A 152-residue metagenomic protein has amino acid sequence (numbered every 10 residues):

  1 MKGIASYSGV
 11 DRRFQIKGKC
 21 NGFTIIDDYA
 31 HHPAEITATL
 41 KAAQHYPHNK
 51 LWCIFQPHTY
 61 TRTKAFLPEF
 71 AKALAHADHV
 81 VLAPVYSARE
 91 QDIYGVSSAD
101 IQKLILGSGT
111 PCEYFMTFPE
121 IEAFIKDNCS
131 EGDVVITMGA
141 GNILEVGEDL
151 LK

Functional and structural regions predicted by a protein language model:
M1-H79: Nucleotide phosphate-binding/pyrophosphate-handling subdomain across enzymes that bind or process nucleotide phosphates
Y29-H32, F118, G139: Helix N-cap/beta->alpha junction signal
A38, A65-L67, I93-Y94, K126 (+1 more regions): Short amphipathic alpha-helical segments
H48, S98, A140: ATP/adenylate-binding site constellation spanning eukaryotic-like Ser/Thr protein kinases, ABC-transporter
P57-Y60, V85-A88, A140-I143: Short glycine-rich anion-binding loops that position phosphate/pyrophosphate groups of nucleotides and phosphorylated
A71-E131: C-terminal helical cap/extension that packs against the catalytic core of soluble nucleotide-cofactor enzymes
E120-L151: A glycine-rich beta-strand to alpha-helix segment that forms a phosphate/ribose-binding loop at ligand/cofactor sites
